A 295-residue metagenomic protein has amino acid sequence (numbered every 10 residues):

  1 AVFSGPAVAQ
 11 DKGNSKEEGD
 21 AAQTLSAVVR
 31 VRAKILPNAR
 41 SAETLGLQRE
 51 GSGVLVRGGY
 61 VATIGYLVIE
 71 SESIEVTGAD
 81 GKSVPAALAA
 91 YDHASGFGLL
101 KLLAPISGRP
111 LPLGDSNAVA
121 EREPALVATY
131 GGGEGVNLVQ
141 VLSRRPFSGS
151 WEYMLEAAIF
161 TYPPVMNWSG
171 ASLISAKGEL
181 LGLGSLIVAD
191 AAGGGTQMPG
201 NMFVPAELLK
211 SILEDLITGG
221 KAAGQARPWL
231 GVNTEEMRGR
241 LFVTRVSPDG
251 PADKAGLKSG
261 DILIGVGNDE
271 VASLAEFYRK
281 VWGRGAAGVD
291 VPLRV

Functional and structural regions predicted by a protein language model:
V8-L67, S73, A120-L126, E214-D215 (+1 more regions): N-terminal activation segment of mature serine protease catalytic domains
D11-A21, G108, G133-E134, A176 (+3 more regions): C-terminal cap/linker of serine protease catalytic domains
A27-R30, V61-I64, A120-G131, T161 (+1 more regions): Active-site-proximal beta-strands of protease catalytic cores
L36-N38, L55-V136, A158, P163 (+4 more regions): Conserved active-site neighborhood of the chymotrypsin/trypsin-like protease fold
G46, R109-E156, A189-G194, I212-Q225: Flexible, gly/ser-rich surface segments that form the specificity/activation loops bordering the active-site cleft
R57-A62, K177-L181, A252-A275: Conserved PDZ fold ligand-binding element
S83, A87, E214-K221, F242 (+4 more regions): PDZ-domain C-terminal substructure recognizer with occasional recognition of PDZ-binding tails
D115-A118, A171-S172, K177, P251-I262 (+1 more regions): A short glycine-leucine-enriched loop at secondary-structure breakpoints that most characteristically corresponds
